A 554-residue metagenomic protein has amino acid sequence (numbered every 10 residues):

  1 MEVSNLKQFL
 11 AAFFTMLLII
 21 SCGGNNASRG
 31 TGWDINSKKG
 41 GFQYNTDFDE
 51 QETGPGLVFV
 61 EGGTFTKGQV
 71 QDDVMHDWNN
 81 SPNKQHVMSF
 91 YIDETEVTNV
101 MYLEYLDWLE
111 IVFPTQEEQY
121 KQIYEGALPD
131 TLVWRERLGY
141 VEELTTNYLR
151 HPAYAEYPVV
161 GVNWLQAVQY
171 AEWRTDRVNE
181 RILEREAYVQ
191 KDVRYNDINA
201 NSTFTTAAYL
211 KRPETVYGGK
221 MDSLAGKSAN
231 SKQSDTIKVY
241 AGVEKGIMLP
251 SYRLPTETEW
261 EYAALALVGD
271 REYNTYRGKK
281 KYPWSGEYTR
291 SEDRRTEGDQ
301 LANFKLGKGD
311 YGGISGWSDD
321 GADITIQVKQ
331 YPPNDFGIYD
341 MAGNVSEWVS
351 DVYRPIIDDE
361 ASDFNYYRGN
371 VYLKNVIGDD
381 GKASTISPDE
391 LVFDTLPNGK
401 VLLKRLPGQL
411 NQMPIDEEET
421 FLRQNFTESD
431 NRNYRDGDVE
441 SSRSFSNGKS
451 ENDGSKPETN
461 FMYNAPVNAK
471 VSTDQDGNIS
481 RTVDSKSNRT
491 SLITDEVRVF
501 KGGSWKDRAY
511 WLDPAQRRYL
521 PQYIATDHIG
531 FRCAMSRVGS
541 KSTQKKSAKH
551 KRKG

Functional and structural regions predicted by a protein language model:
E2-L10: Bacterial N-terminal signal peptides that target proteins for export
F9-L17: Sec-dependent N-terminal signal peptides
I20-S21: C-terminal motif of bacterial Sec signal peptides marking the signal peptidase cleavage site
N26-K38, F59-V60, T66, Q71 (+4 more regions): Functional-site microenvironments in short loops/helix caps that host divalent-cation chemistry
I35-Y44, E50-Q51, P55-V58: Short, low-structural-confidence N-terminal segments
N45-D47, D77-N80, S487, R517-Q522: Short, P/G- and charge-enriched loop/turn segments at secondary-structure junctions
D49-L144, A155-V178, G343, G530-F531 (+1 more regions): A short glycine-rich, aromatic-capped structural motif
T526-Q544: Short, structured beta-strand segments at or near domain termini in extracellular proteins/domains
